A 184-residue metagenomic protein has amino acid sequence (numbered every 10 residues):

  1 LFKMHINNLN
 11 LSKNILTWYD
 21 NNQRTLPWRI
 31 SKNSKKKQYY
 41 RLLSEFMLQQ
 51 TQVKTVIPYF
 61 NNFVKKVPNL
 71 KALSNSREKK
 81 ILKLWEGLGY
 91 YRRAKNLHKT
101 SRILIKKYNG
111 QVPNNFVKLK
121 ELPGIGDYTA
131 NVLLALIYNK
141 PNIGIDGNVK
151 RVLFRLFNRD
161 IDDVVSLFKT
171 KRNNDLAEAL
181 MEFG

Functional and structural regions predicted by a protein language model:
F2-N14, W18-G184: Catalytic cores of DNA base-excision repair glycosylases
